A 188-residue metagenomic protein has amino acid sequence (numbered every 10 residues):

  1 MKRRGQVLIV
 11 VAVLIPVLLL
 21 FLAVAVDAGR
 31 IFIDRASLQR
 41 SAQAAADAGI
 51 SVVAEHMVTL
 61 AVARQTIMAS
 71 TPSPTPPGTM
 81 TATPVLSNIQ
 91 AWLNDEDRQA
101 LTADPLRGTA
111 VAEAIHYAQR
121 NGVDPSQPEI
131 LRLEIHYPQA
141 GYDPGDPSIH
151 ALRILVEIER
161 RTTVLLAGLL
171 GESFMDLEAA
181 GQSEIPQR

Functional and structural regions predicted by a protein language model:
M1-P16: Glycine-centered recognition micro-motifs in short, flexible terminal segments and loops
V7, A44-S51, H116, R120 (+1 more regions): Charged/polar positions on well-ordered alpha helices
I15-F32: C-terminal juxtamembrane segment of a hydrophobic transmembrane alpha-helix
A28, F32, S41, A45-M57: N-terminal alpha-helical signal peptides/signal-anchor transmembrane segments
S37-A44, T66: Juxtamembrane extracytosolic/periplasmic "stalk" immediately C-terminal to the first targeting helix
E55-R188: Short, conserved structural patches
